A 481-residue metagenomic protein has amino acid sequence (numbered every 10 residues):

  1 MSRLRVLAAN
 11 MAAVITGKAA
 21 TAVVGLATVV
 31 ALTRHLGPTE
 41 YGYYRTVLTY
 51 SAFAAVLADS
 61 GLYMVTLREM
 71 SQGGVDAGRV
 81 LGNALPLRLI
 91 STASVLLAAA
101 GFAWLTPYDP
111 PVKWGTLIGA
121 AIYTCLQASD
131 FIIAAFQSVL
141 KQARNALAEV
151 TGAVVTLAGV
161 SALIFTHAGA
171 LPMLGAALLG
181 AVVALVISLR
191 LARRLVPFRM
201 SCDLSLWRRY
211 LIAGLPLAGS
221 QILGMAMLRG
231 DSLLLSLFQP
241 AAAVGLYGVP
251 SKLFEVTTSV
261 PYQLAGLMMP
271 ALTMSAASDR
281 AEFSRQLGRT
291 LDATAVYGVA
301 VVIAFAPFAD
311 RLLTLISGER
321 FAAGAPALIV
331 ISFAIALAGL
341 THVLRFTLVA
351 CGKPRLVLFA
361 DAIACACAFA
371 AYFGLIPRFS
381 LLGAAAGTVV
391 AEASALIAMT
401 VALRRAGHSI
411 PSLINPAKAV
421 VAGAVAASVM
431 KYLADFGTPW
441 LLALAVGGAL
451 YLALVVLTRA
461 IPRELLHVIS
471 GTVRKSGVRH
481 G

Functional and structural regions predicted by a protein language model:
M1-R3, L7, A143, A170-L171 (+6 more regions): Interhelical loop/hinge segments that connect adjacent transmembrane helices in multipass membrane
M1-V24, V75-G78, G82, L204-S220 (+1 more regions): N-terminal membrane topogenesis motif
R3-Y63, L96, A100, G152-L157 (+4 more regions): Signature of the first transmembrane helix
G25, A58-V75, S138, F254-D292 (+1 more regions): Helix-loop junctions and terminal segments of transmembrane helices in multi-pass membrane transport/translocation
S51, P86-L223, R229, K431: Hydrophobic transmembrane helix module of multi-pass membrane transport proteins
E69-Q72, C125-A148, S332-I363: Membrane-interface junctions at transmembrane-helix termini in multi-pass inner-membrane proteins
G82-P110, W114, A158, A162-F165 (+7 more regions): Alpha-helical transmembrane segments of multi-pass membrane transport and lipid-handling proteins
S428-G481: Membrane-proximal transmembrane or re-entrant/amphipathic helices at the cytosolic face
